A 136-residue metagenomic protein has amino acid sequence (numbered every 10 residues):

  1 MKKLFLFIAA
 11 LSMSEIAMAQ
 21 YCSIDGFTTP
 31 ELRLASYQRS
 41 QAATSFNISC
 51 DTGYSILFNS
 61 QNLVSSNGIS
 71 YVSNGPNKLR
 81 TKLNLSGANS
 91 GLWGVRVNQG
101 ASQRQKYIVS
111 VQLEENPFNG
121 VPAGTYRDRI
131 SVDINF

Functional and structural regions predicted by a protein language model:
M1-K3, A19-Q20: Absolute protein N-terminus
K3-M13: Sec-dependent N-terminal signal peptides
S12, Q61-V64, G75-P76, S86: Short, flexible beta-strand-to-coil junctions
M18-S73, R96-F136: N-terminal small/polar-rich segments of proteins
N77-Q103, Y107: Mid-chain, well-packed structural core segment of small domains
